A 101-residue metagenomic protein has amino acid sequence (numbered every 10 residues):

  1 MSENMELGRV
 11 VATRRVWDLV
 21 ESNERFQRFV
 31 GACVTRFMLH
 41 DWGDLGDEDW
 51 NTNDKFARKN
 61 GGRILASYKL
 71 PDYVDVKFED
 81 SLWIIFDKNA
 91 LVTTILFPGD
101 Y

Functional and structural regions predicted by a protein language model:
M1-P71: Compact soluble domain cores
N60-Y101: Short, compact, well-ordered microdomains
